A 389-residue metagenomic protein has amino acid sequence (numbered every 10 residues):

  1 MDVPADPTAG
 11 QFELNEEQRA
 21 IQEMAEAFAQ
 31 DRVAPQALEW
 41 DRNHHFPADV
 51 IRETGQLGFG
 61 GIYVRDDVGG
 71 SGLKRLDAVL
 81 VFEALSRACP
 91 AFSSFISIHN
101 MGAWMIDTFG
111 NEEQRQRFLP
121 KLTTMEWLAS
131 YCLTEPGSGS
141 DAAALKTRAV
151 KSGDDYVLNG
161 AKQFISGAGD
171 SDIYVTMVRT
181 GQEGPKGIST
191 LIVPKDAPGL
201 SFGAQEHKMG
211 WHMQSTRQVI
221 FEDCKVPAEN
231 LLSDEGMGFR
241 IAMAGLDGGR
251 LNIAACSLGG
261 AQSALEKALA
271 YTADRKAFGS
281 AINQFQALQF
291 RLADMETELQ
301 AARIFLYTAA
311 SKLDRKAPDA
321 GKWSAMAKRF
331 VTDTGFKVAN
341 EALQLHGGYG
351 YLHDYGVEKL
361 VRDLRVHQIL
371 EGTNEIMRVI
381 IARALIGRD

Functional and structural regions predicted by a protein language model:
M1-S93, S97, F109-Q114, K121-E126 (+5 more regions): Alpha-helical interface subdomain recognition
F95-I96, G137-S140, F164-G167, R179-Q182 (+1 more regions): Short Gly/Pro-enriched turn/cap motifs at secondary-structure boundaries
D107-G110, V150, T176-T180, I192-P194 (+3 more regions): Short beta-strand-to-turn element immediately C-terminal to the catalytic PLP-Schiff-base lysine in fold type I
M125-L133: A short, Trp-centered hydrophobic/proline-enriched beta-strand micro-motif
S130, A144-R148, D155, I173-M177 (+3 more regions): Conserved hydrophobic/aromatic beta-strand scaffold that supports enzyme active sites
A144, D196-P227: Flexible, small-/acidic-enriched active-site or ligand-binding loops
D155, N159-F202: A short core secondary-structure module
I220-A242: A short, charged helix-loop
